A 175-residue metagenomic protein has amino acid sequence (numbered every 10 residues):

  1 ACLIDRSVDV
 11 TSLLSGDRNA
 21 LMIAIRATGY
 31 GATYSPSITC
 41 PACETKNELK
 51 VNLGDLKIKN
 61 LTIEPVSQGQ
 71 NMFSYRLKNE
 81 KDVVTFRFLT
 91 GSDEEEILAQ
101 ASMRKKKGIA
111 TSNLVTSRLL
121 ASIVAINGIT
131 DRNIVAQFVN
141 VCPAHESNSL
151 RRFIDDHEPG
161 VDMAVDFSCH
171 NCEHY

Functional and structural regions predicted by a protein language model:
A1-Y175: Long C-terminal interaction/binding lobes of large macromolecular proteins
